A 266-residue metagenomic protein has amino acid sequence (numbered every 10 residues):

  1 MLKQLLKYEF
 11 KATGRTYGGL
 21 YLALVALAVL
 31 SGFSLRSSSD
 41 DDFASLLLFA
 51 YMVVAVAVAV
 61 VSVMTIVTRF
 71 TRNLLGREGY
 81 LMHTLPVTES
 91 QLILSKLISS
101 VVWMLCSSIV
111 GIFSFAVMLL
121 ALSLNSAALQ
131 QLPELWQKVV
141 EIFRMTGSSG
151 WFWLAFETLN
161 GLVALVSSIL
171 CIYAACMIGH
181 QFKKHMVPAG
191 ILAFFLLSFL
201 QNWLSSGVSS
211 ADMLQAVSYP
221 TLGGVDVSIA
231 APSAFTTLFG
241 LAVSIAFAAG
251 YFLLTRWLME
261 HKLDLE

Functional and structural regions predicted by a protein language model:
M1-E78, E89-E266: Hydrophobic alpha-helical transmembrane segments of membrane proteins
